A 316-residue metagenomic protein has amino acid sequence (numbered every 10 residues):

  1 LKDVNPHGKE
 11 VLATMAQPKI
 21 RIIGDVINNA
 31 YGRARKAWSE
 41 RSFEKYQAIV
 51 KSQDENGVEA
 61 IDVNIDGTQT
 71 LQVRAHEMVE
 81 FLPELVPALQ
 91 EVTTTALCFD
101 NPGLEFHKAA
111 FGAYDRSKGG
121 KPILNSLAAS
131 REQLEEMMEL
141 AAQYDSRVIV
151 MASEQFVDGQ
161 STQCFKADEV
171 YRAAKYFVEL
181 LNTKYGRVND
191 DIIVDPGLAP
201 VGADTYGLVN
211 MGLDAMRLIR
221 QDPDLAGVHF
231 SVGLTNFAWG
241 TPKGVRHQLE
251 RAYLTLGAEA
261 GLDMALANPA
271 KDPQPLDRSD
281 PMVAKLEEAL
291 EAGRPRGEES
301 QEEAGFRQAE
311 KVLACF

Functional and structural regions predicted by a protein language model:
L1-F316: Domain-level signal for soluble alpha/beta catalytic cores
